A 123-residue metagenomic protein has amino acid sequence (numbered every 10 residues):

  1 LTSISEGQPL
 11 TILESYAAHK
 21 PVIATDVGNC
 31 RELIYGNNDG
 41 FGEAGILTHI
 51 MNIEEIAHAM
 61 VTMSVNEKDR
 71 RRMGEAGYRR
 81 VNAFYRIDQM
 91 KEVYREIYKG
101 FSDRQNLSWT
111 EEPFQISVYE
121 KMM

Functional and structural regions predicted by a protein language model:
I4: Aromatic "clamp/platform" in nucleotide-sugar-dependent glycosyltransferases that forms part of the donor/acceptor
P9, L13-A17, R31-E32, G36: Short alpha-helical segment that forms part of, or immediately flanks, the ligand-binding pocket in carbohydrate-active
H19-V22, E43: Structural loop-to-beta junction motif characteristic of Rossmann-like glycosyltransferase folds
P21-A24, N29: Short hydrophobic beta-strand element within catalytic cores of glycosyltransferases and related nucleotide-activated
G36-I53, T62-E67: Conserved acidic donor-binding segment of nucleotide-sugar-dependent glycosyltransferases
A44, T62, D69-A83, M90-E96 (+1 more regions): A short, well-ordered alpha-helix in the C-terminal region of glycosyltransferases
E92-M123: C-terminal amphipathic helix plus adjacent low-complexity, charged tail appended to glycosyltransferase catalytic
